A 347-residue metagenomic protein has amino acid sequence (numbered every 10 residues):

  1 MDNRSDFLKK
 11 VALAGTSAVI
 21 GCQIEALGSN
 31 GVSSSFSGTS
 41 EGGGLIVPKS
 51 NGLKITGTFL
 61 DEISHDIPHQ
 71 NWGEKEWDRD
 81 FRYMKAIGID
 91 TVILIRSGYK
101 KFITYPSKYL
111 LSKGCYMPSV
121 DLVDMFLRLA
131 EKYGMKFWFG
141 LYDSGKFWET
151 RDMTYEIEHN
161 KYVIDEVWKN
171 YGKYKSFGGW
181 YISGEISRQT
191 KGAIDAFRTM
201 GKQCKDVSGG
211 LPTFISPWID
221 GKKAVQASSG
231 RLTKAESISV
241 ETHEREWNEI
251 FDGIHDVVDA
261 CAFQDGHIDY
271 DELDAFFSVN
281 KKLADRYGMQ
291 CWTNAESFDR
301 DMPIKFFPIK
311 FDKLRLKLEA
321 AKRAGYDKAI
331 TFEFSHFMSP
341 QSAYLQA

Functional and structural regions predicted by a protein language model:
M1, C22-K49: C-terminal segment of N-terminal export signals and the immediately downstream linker at the start of the mature
M1-G15: N-terminal secretory signal peptides and thylakoid transit peptides that target proteins across membranes
R4, S34-S35, Q346-A347: Short alpha-helical "patches" and their helix-cap loops
S17-G21: Hydrophobic h-region of N-terminal signal peptides that target proteins for export in Gram-negative bacteria
G42-A347: Glycan-processing catalytic domains of CAZymes
